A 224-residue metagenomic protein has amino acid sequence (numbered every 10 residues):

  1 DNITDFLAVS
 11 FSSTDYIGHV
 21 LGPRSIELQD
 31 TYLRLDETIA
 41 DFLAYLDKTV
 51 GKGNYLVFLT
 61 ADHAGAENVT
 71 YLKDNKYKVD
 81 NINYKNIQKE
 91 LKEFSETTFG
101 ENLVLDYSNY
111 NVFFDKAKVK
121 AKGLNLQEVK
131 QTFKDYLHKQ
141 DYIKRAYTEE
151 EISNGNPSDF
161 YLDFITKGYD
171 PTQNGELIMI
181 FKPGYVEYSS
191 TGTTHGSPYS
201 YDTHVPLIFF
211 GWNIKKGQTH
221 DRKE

Functional and structural regions predicted by a protein language model:
N2-L35, K73: Active-site His/acidic residue clusters
F6-S10, F58, I178, I208: Structural motif
I17-H19, A66-T70, Y188-S190, G217-Q218: Extracytoplasmic/secreted cell-surface and envelope-processing proteins
I26-L33, E37, G123-E128, T219-K223: Soluble non-cytosolic domains of exported or imported proteins
E37, D41-Y185: Secreted, luminal/periplasmic, and some membrane-associated catalytic domains that remodel anionic oxygen-ester
T38, M179, L207-I208, E224: A short aromatic-rich beta-strand->coil structural motif
K116-L124, F164-I165, T191-T194, I214-K223: Active-site rim elements
F181-K215: C-terminal, low-complexity/hydrophilic appendages and adjacent surface loops of extracellular/periplasmic anionic
